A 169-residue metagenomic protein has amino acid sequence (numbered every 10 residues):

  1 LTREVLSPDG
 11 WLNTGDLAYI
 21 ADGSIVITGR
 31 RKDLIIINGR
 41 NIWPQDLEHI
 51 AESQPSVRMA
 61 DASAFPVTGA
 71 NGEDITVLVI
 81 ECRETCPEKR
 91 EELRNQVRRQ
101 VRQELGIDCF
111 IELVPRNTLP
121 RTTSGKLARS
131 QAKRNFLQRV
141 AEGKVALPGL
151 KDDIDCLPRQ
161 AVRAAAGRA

Functional and structural regions predicted by a protein language model:
L6-S7, E52, R102, L137: Alpha-helix boundary recognition
G15-L105: AMP-binding/adenylate-forming catalytic core of the ANL superfamily
S63-P66, V77-L78, R98-A165: Conserved C-terminal "lid"/linker of ANL adenylate-forming enzymes
